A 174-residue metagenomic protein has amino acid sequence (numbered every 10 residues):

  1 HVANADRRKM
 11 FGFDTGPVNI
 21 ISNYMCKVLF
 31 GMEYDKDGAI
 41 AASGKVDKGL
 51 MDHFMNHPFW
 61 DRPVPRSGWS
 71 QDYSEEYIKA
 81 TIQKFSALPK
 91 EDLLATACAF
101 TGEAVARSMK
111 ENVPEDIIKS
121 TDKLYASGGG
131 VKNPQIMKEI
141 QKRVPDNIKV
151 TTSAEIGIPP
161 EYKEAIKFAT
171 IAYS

Functional and structural regions predicted by a protein language model:
H1-I40: Glycine-rich phosphate-binding loop of actin/hexokinase-like ATP-binding domains
K9-G12, L88-D92, S153-P160: A short glycine/serine-rich beta->alpha loop
G12, D37, A126-S127, T152-S153: Thr-Gly-centered strand-to-loop micro-motif
I21-M25, T81, V105, M109 (+1 more regions): Buried hydrophobic packing segments
C26, A95, A99, T151-S174: Glycine-rich phosphate-binding/hydrolytic loop that grips phosphoryl groups
M32-E33, G38-K123, P134-I148: A contiguous, well-structured pocket-lining segment that forms one wall/lid of small-molecule binding clefts in soluble
K123-N133, A165: Glycine-rich beta-strand-to-loop/alpha-helix junction loops that act as flexible
K132-Q135, I158-P159: Flexible loop/turn segments at secondary-structure boundaries
